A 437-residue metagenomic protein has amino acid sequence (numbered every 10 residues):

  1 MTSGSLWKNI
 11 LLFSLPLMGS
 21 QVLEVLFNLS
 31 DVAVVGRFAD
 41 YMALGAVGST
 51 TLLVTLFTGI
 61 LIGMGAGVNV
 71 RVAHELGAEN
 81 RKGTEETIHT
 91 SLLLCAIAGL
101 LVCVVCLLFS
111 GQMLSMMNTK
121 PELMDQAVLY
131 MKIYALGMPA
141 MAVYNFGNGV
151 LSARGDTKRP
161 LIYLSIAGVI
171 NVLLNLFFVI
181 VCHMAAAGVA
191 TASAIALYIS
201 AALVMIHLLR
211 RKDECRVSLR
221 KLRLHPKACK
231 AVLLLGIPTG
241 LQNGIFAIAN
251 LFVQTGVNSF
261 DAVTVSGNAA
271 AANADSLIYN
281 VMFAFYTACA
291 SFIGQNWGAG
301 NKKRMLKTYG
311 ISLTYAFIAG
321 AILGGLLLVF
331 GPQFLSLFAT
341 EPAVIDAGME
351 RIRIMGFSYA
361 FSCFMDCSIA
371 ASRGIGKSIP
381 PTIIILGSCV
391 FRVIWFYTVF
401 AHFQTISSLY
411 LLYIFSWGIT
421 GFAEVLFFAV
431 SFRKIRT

Functional and structural regions predicted by a protein language model:
M1-S14, V72-P139, V181-I237, I293-S358 (+1 more regions): Short alpha-helical transmembrane segments in multi-pass integral membrane proteins
L17, Q21, A33, V70 (+16 more regions): Transmembrane alpha-helix boundary and packing residues in multipass membrane permease domains and related
L17-V70, Y134-M141, K230-Q295, A316-L323 (+4 more regions): Transmembrane helix-bundle signature of multi-pass secondary active exporters and lipid flippases
E24, N28, V32, G36 (+11 more regions): Juxtamembrane/transmembrane-helix interface segments of polytopic membrane transporters
L26-L29, F38-Y41, E75-A78, A153-R154 (+5 more regions): Helix-loop interface residues and adjacent transmembrane-helix termini in multi-pass membrane transporters, primarily
L44-V104, M141-P160, G267-G331, S362-I384 (+1 more regions): Small-residue-rich hydrophobic transmembrane alpha-helices
G65, Y134-S152, P160-G168, V189-V204 (+4 more regions): Short runs within selected transmembrane alpha-helices of multi-pass transporters and secretion channels
